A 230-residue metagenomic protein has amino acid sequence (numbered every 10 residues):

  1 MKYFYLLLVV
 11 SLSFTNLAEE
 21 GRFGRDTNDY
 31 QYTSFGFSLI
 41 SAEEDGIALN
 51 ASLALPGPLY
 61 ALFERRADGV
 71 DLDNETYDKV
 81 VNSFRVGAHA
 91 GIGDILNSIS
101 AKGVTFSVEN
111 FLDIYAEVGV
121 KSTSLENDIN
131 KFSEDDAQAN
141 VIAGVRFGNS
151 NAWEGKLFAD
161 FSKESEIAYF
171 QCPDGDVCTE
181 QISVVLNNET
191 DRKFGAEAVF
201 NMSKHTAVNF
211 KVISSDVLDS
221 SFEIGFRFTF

Functional and structural regions predicted by a protein language model:
Y3-L12: Sec-dependent N-terminal signal peptides
T15-D71: Short glycine/proline- and aromatic-enriched beta-strand/turn motifs that initiate or cap beta-hairpins
G21, S41-E43, A54-G57, A90-A207 (+2 more regions): Outer-membrane beta-barrel transmembrane domain signature
S34, A48-S52, S83-G87, N140-G144 (+2 more regions): Membrane-embedded beta-strand positions in outer-membrane beta-barrel channels/transporters
F63-N82, A90-G91: Surface-exposed loop and membrane-interface regions of Gram-negative outer-membrane beta-barrel proteins
N74, F210-K211: Conserved short-loop catalytic and cofactor-binding motifs
